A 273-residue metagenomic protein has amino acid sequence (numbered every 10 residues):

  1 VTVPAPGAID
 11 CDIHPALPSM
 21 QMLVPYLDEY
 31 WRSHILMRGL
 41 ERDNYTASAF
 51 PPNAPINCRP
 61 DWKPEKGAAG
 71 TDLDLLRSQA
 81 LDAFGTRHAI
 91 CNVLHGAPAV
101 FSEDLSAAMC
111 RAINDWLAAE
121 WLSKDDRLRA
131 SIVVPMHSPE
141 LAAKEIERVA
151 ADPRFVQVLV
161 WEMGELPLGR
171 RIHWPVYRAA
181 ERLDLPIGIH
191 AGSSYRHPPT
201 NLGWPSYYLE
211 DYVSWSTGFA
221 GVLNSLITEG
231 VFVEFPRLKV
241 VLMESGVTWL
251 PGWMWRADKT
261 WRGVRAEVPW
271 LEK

Functional and structural regions predicted by a protein language model:
V1-K273: Helix-coil boundary/capping segments in enzymes
